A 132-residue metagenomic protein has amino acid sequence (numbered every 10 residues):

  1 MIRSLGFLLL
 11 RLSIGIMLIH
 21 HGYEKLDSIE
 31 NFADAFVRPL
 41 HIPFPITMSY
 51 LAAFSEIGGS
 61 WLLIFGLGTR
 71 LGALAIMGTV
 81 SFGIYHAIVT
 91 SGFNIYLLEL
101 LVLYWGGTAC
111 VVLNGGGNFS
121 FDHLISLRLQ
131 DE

Functional and structural regions predicted by a protein language model:
M1-D27, I46-F54, G58-E132: Extended, low-polarity transmembrane helix blocks
L26-F44: Membrane-interface interhelical connector segments
